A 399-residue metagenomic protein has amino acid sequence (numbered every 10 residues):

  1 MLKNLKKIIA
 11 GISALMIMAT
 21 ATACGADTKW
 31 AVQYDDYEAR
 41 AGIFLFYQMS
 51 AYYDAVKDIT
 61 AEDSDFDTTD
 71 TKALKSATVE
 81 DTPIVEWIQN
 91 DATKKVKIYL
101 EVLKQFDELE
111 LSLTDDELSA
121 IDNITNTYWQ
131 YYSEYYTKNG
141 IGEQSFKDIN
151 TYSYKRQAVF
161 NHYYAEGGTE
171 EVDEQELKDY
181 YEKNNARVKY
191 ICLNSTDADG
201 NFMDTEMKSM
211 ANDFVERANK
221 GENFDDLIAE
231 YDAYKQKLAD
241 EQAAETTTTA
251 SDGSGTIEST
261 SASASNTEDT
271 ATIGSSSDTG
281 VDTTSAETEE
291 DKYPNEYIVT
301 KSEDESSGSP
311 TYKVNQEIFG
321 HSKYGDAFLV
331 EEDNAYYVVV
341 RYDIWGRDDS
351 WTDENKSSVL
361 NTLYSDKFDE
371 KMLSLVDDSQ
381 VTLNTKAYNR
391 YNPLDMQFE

Functional and structural regions predicted by a protein language model:
M1, D35-Y53, S112-T114, F202-N219 (+4 more regions): Solvent-exposed loop/turn and edge beta-strand elements of beta-rich ligand-binding domains
L2-I12: Bacterial N-terminal signal peptides that target proteins for export
A19-A23: C-terminal motif of bacterial Sec signal peptides marking the signal peptidase cleavage site
G25-D27, Y34, Y136-D213, T272-S277 (+2 more regions): PPIase-associated folding chaperone regions across multiple families
G25-I141: N-terminal targeting/tethering segments
F44, L118-I121, F146, L177 (+1 more regions): Hydrophobic/aromatic residues in well-formed alpha-helices
Q48, A55, V96, L100 (+12 more regions): Sec/Tat-exported extracytoplasmic proteins
D213-Y312: Peptidyl-prolyl cis-trans isomerase
